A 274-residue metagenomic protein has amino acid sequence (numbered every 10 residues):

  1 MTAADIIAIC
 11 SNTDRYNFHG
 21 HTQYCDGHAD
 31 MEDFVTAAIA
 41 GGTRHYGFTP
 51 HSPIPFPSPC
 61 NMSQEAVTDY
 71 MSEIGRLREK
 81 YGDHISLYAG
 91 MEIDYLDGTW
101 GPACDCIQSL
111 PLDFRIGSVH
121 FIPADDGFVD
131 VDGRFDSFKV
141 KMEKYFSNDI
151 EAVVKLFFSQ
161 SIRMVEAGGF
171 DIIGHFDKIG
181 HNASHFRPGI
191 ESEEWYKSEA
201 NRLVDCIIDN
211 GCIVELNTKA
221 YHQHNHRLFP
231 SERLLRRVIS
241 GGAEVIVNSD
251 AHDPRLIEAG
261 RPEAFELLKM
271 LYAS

Functional and structural regions predicted by a protein language model:
M1-C10, H28-A29, V153-K155, H224-G242: Short, motif-level signal for alpha-helix interfacial/capping segments enriched in acidic residues and aromatics/proline
M1-D97, P102, I107, D113 (+4 more regions): An N-terminally biased module of ancient metal coordination in phosphate/nucleic-acid-related enzymes
M1-N17, K197-Y221: Catalytic cores of phosphodiester-bond-cleaving enzymes
T2, V67-D209: Extended substrate/RNA-proximal surfaces in nucleic-acid metabolism proteins
M31-D33, I190-E199, R227-R236: Charged helix-capping and loop-helix junction motifs
Y46-F48, R115, I173, V214: Hydrophobic residues within beta-strands of alpha/beta enzymes
I213-E215, A220-L271: H/E-rich (His + Asp/Glu) clusters that bind or coordinate divalent metals
